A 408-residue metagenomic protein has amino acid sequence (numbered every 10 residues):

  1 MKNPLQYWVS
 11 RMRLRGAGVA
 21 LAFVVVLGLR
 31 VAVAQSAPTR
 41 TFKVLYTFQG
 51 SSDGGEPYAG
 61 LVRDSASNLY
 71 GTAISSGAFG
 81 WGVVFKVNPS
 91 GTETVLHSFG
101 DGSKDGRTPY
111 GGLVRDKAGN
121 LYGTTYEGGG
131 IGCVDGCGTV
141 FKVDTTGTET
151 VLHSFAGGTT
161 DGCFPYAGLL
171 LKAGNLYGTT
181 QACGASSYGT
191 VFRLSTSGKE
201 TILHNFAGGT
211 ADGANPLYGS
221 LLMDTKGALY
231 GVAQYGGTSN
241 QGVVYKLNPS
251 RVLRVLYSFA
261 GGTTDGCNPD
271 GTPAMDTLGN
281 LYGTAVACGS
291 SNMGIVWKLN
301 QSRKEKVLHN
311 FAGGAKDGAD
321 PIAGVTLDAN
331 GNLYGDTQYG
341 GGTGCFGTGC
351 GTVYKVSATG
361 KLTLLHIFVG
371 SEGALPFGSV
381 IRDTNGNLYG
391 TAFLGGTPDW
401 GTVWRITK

Functional and structural regions predicted by a protein language model:
K2-K408: Extracellular beta-propeller repeat domains
